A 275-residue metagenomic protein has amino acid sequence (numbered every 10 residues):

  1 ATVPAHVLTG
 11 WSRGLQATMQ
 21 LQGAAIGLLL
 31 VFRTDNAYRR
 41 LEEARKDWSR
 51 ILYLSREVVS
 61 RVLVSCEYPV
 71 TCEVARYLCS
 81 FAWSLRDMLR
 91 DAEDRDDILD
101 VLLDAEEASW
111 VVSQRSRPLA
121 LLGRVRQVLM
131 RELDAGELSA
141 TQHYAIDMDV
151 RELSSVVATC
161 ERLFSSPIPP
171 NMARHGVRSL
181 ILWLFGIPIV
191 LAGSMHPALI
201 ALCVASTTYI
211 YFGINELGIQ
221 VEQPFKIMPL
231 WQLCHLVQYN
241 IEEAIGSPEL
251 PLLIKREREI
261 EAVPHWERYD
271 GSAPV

Functional and structural regions predicted by a protein language model:
A1, L21-L30, L153, R178-P188 (+2 more regions): Hydrophobic alpha-helical cores of multi-pass transmembrane domains in eukaryotic membrane proteins
A1-R50, Y68, S194-P197, N215-I219 (+3 more regions): N-terminal juxtamembrane/topogenic regions of multi-pass membrane proteins
A37-D47, V64, D91-D94, S166 (+1 more regions): Perimembrane helix-loop junctions in membrane proteins
L54, V128, V156-T159, L163 (+4 more regions): Generic, well-ordered alpha-helical scaffold segments in large soluble proteins
V58-M172: Structured inter-helical modules in multipass membrane proteins
L163-G193: Transmembrane alpha-helical segments and their cytosolic interface motifs in multi-pass membrane proteins
A198-A205: Hydrophobic alpha-helical transmembrane segments
